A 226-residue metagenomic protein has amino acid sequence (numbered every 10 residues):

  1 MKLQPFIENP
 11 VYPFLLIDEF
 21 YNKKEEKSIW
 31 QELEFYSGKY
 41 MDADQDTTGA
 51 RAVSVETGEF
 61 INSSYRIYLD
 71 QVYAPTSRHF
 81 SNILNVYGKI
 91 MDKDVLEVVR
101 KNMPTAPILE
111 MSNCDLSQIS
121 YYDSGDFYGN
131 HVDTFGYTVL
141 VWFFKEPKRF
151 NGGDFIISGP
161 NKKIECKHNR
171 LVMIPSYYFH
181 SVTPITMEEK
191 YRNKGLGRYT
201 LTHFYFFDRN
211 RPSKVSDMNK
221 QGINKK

Functional and structural regions predicted by a protein language model:
K2-N102: Non-heme Fe(II)/2-oxoglutarate
Y21, L33, F143, Y205-F207: Short beta-strand segments enriched in hydrophobic/aromatic residues within well-folded beta-rich domains
L96-E110, R149: Surface-exposed helix-capping loop/turn segments at secondary-structure junctions
A106-Y121: A short glycine-rich, His/Asp/Glu-containing loop-to-beta-strand
Q118-D133: Conserved short histidine dyad/triad with adjacent acidic residue
F135, K145-K226: Catalytic core of Fe(II)/2-oxoglutarate
V139-L140: Eukaryotic charged/polar low-complexity linker/IDR segments
